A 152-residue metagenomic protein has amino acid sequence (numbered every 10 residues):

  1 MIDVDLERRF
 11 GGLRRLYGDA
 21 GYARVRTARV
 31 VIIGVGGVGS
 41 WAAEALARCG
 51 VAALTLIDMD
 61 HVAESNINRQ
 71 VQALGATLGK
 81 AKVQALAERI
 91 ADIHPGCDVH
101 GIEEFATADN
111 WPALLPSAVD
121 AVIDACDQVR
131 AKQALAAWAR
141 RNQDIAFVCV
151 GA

Functional and structural regions predicted by a protein language model:
M1-V30: N-terminal charged helix/coil linker that caps or initiates catalytic domains
I32-G34, I57: Conserved N-terminal Rossmann-fold NAD(P)-binding element of oxidoreductases
V38: Hydrophobic/small residue at the entry helix of a nucleotide-binding pocket
R48-A53, D144: Conserved S-adenosyl-L-methionine
A53-H94: Glycine-rich phosphate-binding loop and adjoining beta1-alpha1-beta2 segment of Rossmann-like nucleotide-binding folds
V99-G101: Hydrophobic/aromatic anchor residues within beta-strands of the central parallel beta-sheet of Rossmann-like
E103-W111: Conserved SAM/SAH-binding loop
A121-A152: ADP-ribose/adenylate-binding Rossmann-like module
